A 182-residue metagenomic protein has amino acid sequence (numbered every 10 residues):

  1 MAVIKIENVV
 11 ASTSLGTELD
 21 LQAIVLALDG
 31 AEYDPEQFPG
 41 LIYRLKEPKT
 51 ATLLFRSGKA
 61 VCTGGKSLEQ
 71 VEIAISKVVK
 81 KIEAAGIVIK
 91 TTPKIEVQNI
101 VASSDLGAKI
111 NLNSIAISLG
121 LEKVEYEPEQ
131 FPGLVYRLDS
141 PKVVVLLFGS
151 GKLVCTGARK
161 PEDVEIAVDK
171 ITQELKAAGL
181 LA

Functional and structural regions predicted by a protein language model:
M1-V61, G65-V144, S150-K152, A158-A182: Intrinsically disordered, low-complexity polar/charged tails and linkers
